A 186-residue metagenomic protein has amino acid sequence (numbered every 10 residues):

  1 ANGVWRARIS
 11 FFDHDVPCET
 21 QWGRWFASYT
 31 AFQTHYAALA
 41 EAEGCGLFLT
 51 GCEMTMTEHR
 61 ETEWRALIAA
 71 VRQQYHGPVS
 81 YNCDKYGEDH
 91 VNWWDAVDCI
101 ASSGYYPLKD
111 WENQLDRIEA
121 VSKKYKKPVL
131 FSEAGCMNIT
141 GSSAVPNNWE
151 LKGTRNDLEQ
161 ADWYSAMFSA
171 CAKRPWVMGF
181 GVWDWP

Functional and structural regions predicted by a protein language model:
A1-T57, W185-P186: Substrate-binding cleft and catalytic face of glycoside hydrolase catalytic domains, especially the flexible beta-alpha
V16-T20, I139-A161: A solvent-exposed, charged loop/short amphipathic helix patch at secondary-structure junctions
F26-T30, T55-T62, Y86-H90, P107-E112: Acidic-and-aromatic substrate-binding clefts and catalytic sites of carbohydrate-active enzymes
Y29, Q33, W64, W111-Q114 (+2 more regions): Aromatic/hydrophobic pocket-lining residues that form the small-molecule binding cavity in soluble enzyme cores
A31-F32, A42-L47, T57-N82: Active-site neighborhood of glycoside hydrolase catalytic domains
T34, A38, A69, Q73 (+2 more regions): Solvent-exposed, polar/charged alpha-helical surfaces in well-ordered, non-transmembrane soluble domains, broadly
E63-A66, N148-E150, G179-P186: C-terminal/domain-terminus segments
Q73, P78-S80, D84-W149, S165-G181: Glycoside hydrolase catalytic-domain groove-lining segments
